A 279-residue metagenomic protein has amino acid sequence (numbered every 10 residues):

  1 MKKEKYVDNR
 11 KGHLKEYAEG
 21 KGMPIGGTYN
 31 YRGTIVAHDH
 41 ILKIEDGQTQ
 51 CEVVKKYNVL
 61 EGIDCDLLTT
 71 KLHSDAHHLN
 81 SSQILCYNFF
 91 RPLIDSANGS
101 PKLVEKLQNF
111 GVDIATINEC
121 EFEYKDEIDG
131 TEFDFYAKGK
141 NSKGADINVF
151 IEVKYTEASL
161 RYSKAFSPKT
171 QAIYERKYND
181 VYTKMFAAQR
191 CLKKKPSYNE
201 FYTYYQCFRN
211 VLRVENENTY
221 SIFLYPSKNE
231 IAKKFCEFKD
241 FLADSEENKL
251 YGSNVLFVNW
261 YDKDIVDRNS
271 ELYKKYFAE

Functional and structural regions predicted by a protein language model:
M1-E121: Nuclease-adjacent, charged terminal/linker segments that flank catalytic cores
S81-C86, I128, N199-C207: Phosphate/oxyanion-binding active-site loops and adjacent basic polyanion-contact surfaces
D95-S100, A137-N148, V214-Y220: Secondary-structure boundary elements
V112-G144, N199: Active-site metal-binding core of divalent-cation-utilizing nuclease and nuclease-like domains
K125-G130, S142, K154-A158, S227-E230: Short, solvent-exposed loop/turn segments at secondary-structure junctions
F135-A137, I147-E157, N210: Conserved catalytic cores of phosphodiester-cleaving nucleases, focusing on short active-site segments
S159-S221: Acidic, metal/cofactor-coordinating or nucleic-acid-engaging core segments within structured domains
C207-V211, E215, T219-E279: Non-catalytic C-terminal interaction segments of nucleic acid-processing enzymes
